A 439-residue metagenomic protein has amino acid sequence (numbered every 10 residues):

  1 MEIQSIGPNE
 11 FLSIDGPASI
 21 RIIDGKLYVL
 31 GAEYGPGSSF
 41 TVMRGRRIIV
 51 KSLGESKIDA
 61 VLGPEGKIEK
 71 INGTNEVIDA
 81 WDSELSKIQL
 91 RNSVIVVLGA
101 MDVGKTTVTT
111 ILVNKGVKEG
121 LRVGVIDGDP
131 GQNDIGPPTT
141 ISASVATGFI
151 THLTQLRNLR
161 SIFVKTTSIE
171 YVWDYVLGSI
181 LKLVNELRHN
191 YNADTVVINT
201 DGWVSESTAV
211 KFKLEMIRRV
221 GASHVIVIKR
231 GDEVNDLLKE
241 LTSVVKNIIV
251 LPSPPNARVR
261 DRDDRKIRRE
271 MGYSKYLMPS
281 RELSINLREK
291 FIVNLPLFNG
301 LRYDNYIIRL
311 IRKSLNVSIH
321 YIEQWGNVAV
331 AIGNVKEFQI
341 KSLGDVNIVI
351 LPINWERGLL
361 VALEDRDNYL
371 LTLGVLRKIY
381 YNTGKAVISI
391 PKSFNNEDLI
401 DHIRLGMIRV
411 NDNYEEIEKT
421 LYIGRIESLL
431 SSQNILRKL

Functional and structural regions predicted by a protein language model:
M1-S93, V97, I111, T167-S168 (+2 more regions): Preference for solvent-exposed, low-hydrophobicity sequence contexts
G73-L98, E119-V204: Nucleotide-state-sensitive switch-loop elements of NTP-binding domains
S93-V117: Glycine-rich phosphate-binding P-loop
M101-V103, G202-E206, D232-V234: Short acidic, S/G/P-rich loop/turn micro-motifs used as interaction or catalytic elements
T107, I135-T140, T208-V210, L237-E240: Short acidic, glycine/serine/threonine-rich loops at helix termini
V108-I111, S179-L183, F212: Well-ordered alpha-helical segments embedded in enzymatic catalytic cores
I141-V145, L214-E215, S243-V244: Short, hinge-like loop/turn segments at secondary-structure boundaries
V210-R230: Inter-motif core of Ras-like GTPase G domains
